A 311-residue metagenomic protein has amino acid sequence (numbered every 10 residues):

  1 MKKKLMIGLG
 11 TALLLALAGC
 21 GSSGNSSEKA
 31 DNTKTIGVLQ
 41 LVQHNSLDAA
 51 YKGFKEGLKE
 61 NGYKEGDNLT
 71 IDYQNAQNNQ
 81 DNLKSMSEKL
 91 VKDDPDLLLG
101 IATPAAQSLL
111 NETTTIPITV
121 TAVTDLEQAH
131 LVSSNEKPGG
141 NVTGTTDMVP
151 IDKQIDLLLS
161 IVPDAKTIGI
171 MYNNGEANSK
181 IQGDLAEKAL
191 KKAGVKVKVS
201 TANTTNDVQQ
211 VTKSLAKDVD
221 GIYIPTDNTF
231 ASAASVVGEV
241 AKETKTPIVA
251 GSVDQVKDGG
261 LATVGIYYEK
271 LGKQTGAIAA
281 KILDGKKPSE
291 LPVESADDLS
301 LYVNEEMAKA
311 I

Functional and structural regions predicted by a protein language model:
A16-G19: C-terminal motif of bacterial Sec signal peptides marking the signal peptidase cleavage site
G21-S23: Bacterial signal peptide processing site
T35-K55, N61, D72-D81, G175-S179 (+2 more regions): Extracytoplasmic "Venus flytrap"
I36, F54, T143-L190, L291-A308: An alpha-beta-alpha
T70-K92, T201-L215: Structural motif
Q77-S133, D227-K242, T246-G251: Beta-alpha junction/loop-to-helix N-cap segments that form part of ligand/metal-binding clefts
L126-A165, Y267-K286: Hydrophobic alpha-helical segments within soluble ligand-binding/sensing domains
D254-E306: Flexible loop/turn connectors
